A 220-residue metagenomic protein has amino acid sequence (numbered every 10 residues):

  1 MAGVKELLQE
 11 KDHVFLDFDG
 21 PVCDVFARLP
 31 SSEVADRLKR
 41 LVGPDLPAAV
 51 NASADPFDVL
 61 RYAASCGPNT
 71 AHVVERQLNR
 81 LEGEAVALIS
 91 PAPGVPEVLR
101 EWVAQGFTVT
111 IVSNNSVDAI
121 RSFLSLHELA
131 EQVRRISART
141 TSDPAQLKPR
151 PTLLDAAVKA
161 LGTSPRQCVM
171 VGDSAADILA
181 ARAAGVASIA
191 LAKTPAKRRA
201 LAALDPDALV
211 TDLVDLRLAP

Functional and structural regions predicted by a protein language model:
M1-D12, R100, V117, S122-P220: Asp-based, Mg2+/Mn2+-dependent phosphohydrolase catalytic module
M1-N51: Active-site neighborhood of HAD-like aspartate-dependent phosphohydrolases
E10, L81, Q105-G106, L204: Structured helix-beta-strand junction loops
F26-R28, I89, L147-K148: Short, solvent-exposed loop/turn segments at secondary-structure boundaries
V34-L88, P93-P96, V103: A metal-dependent, Asp-based hydrolase signature
K39-L60, V109-D118, L124-H127, R135-T140 (+1 more regions): N-terminal-biased segments
G83-I111, V117-R121, P151: Short, acidic loop-to-helix structural element flanking the phosphoryl-transfer center in phosphate-processing enzymes
